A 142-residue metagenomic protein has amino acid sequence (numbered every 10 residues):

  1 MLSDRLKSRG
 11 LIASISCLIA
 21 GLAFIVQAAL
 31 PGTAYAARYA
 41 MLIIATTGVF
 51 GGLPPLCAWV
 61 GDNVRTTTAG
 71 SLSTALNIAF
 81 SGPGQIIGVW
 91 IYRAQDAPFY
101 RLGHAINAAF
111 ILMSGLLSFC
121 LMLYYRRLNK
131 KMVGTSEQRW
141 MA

Functional and structural regions predicted by a protein language model:
L2-D4, I91-F99: Interfacial helix-cap and linker-helix signal at transmembrane-aqueous boundaries of multi-pass secondary transporters
L6-W59: C-terminal transmembrane helical hairpin of 12-TM major facilitator-type secondary transporters
G10-L11, Y35-A36, T68-S71, R101: Residues that define the loop-to-transmembrane-helix transition and helix capping in multi-pass membrane transporters
I19-A29, I87, M113-L121: Transmembrane-helix signature of multi-pass solute transporters
P31-G32, W59-S71, A97-P98: Paired intracellular helix-loop junctions of major facilitator superfamily
V49-T66, T74, G88: Intracellular juxtamembrane helix-capping segments at the cytosolic ends of symmetry-related transmembrane helices
G70, L76, F99-A142: Intracellular terminal tails of multi-pass secondary transporters
T74-G82: Small-residue-rich transmembrane alpha-helices and their cytosolic helix-loop interfaces in multi-pass secondary
